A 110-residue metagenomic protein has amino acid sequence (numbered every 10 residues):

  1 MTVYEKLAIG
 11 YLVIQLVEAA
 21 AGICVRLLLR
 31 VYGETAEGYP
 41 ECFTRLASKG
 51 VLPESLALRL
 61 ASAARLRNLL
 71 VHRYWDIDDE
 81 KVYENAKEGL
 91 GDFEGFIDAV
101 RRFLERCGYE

Functional and structural regions predicted by a protein language model:
M1-E110: Solvent-exposed interaction patches of small proteins and small membrane subunits
